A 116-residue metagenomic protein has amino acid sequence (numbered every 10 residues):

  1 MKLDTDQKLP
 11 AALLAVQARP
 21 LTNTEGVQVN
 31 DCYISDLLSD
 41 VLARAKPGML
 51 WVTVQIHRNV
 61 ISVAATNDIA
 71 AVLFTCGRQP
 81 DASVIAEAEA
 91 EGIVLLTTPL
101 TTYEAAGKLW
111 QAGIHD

Functional and structural regions predicted by a protein language model:
M1-R44, L109: Conserved catalytic and cofactor-binding micro-motifs that handle phosphate-bearing ligands or nucleotide cofactors
S35-L50, V54-D116: Feature captures the catalytic cores and cofactor-binding loops of soluble hydro-lyases/lyases that act on carboxylate
